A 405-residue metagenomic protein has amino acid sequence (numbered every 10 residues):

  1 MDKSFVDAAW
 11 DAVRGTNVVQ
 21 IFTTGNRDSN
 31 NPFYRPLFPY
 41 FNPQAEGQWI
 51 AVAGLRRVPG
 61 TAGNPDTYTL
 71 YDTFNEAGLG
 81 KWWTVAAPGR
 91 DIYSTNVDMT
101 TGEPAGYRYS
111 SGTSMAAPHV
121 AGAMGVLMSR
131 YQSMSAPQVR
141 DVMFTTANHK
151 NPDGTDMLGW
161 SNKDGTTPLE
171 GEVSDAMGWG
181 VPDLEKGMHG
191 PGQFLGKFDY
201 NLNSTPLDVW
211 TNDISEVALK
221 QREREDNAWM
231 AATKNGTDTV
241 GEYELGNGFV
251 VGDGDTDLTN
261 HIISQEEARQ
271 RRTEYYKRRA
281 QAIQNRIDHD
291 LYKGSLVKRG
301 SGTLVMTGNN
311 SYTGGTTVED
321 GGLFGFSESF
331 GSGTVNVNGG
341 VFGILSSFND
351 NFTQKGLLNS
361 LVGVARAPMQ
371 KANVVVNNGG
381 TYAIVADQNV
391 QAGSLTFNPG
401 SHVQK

Functional and structural regions predicted by a protein language model:
M1-E46, M99-A117: Substrate-binding/access-modulating region of protease and related hydrolase catalytic domains
W10-G15, G25, G54-R57, G125-Q132 (+2 more regions): Sec-exported extracytoplasmic/periplasmic mature domains
V19-I21, I50-A51, G343: Structural detector of well-ordered beta-strand residues that form the stable sheet scaffold of enzyme domains
R27, R56-V58, R90, S133 (+4 more regions): Acidic glycine-/aspartate-rich tracts in secreted/extracellular proteins
N31-F33, W160-N162, L291, M306-Q404: Surface-exposed loop/turn positions within long extracellular repeat scaffolds, especially the passenger domains
P39-G125, S129: Extracellular S/T/G-rich loop segment that most often corresponds to the catalytic His/Ser-adjacent loop
Q48-W49, Y131-V250: C-terminal subdomain of the subtilisin-like protease fold in secreted/lumenal serine endopeptidases
N96, T101, G106, T113 (+3 more regions): Extracellular repeat-rich scaffold modules on cell surfaces
